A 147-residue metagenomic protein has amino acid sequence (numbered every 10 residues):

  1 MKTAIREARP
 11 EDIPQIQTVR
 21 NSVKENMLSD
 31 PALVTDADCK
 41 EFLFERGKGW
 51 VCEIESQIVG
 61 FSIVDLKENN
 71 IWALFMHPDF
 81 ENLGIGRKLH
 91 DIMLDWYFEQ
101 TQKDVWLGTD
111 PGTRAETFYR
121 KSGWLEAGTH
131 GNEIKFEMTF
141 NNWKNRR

Functional and structural regions predicted by a protein language model:
K2-T18, A127: A short beta-loop-alpha structural element at the N-terminal edge of CoA-dependent acyl/N-acetyltransferase catalytic
I13, Q17-F44: Conserved GNAT-fold acetyl-CoA-binding loop/helix
K40-V51, N70: A short helix-loop-beta-strand connector motif used in the catalytic cores of GNAT acetyltransferases and, in some
W50, Q102-E116, R120-R147: C-terminal "cap" of GNAT-fold acetyltransferases
V51, Q57-D65, N70-F75: Conserved beta-strand in the GNAT
C52, N82-H90: Glycine-rich acyl-CoA binding loop
L74-N82, T109-D110: A short, internal acetyl-CoA/4′-phosphopantetheine-binding micro-motif in the GNAT/acyltransferase core
K88-D104: Conserved acyl-CoA
